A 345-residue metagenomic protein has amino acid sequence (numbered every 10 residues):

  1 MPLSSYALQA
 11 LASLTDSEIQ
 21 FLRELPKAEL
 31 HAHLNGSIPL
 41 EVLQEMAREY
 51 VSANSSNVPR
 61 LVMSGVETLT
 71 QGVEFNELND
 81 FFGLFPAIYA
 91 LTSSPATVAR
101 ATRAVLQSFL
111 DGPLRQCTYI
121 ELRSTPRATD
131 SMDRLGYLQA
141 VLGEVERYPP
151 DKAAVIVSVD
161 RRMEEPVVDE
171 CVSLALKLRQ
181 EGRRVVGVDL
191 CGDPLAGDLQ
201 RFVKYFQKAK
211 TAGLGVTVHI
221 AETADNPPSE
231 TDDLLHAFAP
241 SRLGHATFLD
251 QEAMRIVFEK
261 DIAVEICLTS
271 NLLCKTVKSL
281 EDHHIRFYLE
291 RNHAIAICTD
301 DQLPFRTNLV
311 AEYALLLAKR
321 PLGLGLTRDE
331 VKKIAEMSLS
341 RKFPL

Functional and structural regions predicted by a protein language model:
M1-V216, E222-R242, F248-L345: Metal-cofactor-binding active-site regions of metalloenzymes
